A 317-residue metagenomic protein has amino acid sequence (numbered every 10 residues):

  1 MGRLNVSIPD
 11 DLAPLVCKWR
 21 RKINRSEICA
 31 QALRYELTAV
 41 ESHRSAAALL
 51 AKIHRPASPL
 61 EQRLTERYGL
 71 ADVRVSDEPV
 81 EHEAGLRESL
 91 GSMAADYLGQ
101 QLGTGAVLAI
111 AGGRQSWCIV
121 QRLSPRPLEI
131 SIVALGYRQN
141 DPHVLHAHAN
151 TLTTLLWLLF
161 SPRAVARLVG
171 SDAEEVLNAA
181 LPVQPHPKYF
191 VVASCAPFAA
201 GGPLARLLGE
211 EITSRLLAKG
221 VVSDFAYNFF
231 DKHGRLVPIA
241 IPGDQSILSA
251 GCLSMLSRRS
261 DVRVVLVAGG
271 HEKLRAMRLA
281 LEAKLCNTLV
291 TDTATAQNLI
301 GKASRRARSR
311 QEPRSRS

Functional and structural regions predicted by a protein language model:
G2-C17: Short amphipathic alpha-helix starts
P14, K18, K22-L49: Short, basic amphipathic alpha-helical segments that act as recognition/interaction helices in nucleic-acid-binding
R25, G105, E129, H186-K188 (+1 more regions): Local beta-strand N-terminus motif with an aromatic residue
T38-A39, H43-A111, V120-I132, R138-T151: HTH-adjacent hinge/linker in prokaryotic transcriptional regulators
A47-S58, M93, R138-R316: Conserved phosphate- and dinucleotide-binding cores of soluble alpha/beta proteins, encompassing both enzyme active
L108-C118, P197-F198, G270-K273: Gly/Ser/Thr-rich loops at beta-strand to alpha-helix junctions that form or flank small-molecule/cofactor-binding
Q115-E129, G201-S214: Short Gly/Thr/Asp-enriched flexible loops that form oxyanion-binding sites at enzyme active sites
